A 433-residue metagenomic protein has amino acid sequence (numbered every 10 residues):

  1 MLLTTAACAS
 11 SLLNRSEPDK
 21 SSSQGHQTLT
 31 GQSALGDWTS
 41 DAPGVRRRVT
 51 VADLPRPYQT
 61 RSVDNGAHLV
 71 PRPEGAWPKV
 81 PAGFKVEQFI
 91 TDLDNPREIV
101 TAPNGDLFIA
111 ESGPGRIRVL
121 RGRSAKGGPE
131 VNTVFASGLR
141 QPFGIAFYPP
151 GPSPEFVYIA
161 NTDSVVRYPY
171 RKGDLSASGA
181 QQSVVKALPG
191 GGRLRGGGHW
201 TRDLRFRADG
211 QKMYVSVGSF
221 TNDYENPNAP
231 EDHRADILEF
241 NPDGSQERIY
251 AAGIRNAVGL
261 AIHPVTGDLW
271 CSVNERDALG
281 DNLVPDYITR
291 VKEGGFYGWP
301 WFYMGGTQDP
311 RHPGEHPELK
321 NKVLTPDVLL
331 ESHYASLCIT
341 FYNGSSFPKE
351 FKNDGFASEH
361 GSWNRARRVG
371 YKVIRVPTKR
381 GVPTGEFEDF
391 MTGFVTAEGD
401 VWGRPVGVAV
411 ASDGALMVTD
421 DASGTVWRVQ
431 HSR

Functional and structural regions predicted by a protein language model:
Q27-A82, P154, V166, T201 (+8 more regions): Beta-propeller domain segments
K85-V86, P129-T133, A180-V184, R234 (+3 more regions): Predominantly a core beta-strand signature of beta-propeller blades across repeat-based propeller domains
Q88-L93, V134-R140, V184-G196, I249-G253 (+3 more regions): Surface loop/turn motifs at the tips and blade-to-blade linkers of beta-strand repeat domains
D92-V100, S112, R116-P150: Blade-loop segments of beta-propeller domains
I109-A110, Y158-I159, V215, C271 (+2 more regions): Conserved beta-strand element within WD40/beta-propeller blades
E130-N132, A136-P149, E155-F156, N161-D209 (+2 more regions): Asp-box/WD-like beta-propeller blade repeats and closely related beta-sheet repeat scaffolds
